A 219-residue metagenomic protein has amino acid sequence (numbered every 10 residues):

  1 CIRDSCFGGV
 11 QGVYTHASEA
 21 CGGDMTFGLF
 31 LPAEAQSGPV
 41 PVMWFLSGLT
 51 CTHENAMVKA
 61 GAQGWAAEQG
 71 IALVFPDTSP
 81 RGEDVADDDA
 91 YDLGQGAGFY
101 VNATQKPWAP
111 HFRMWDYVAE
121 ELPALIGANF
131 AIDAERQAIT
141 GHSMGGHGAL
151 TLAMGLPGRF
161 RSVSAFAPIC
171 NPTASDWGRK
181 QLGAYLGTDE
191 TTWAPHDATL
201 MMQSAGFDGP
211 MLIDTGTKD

Functional and structural regions predicted by a protein language model:
R3-D219: Non-catalytic cap/lid and distal C-terminal segments of serine-dependent acyl enzymes
